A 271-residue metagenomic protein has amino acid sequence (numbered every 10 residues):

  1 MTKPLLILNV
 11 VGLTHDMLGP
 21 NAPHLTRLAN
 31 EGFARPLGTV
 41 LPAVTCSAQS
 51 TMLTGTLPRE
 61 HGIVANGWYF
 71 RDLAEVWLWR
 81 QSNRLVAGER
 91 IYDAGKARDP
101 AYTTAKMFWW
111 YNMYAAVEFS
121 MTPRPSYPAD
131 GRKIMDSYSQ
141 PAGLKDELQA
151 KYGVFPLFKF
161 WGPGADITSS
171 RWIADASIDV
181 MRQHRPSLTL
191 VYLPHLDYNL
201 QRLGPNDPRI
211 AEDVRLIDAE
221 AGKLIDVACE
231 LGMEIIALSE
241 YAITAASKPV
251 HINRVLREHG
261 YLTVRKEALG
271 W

Functional and structural regions predicted by a protein language model:
T2-D16, R27-L28, M52, G95 (+3 more regions): Beta-strand elements within well-structured catalytic alpha/beta cores of enzymes that handle phosphate/sulfate esters
L6-V10, N30-P36, T45-A48, G67-R80: Glycine-/proline-rich flexible loop or hinge segments
D16-E60, T103-A105: Short, structured active-site-proximal loop/turn typified by the sulfatase FGly-forming signature C/S-X-P-X-R
M17-G19, A116-E118, Q201-R202, A246-P249: A short acidic (Asp/Glu
P20, A43-V44, W68-S82, G88-E89 (+2 more regions): Secreted, luminal/periplasmic, and some membrane-associated catalytic domains that remodel anionic oxygen-ester
P23-H24, S120-R124, G204-P208, V250-E258: Short secondary-structure boundary/capping segments
E31-G32, R98-A101, L231: Structured helix-beta-strand junction loops
T56-G204: His/Asp/Glu-rich, glycine-adjacent segments that coordinate divalent cations and/or stabilize oxyanion chemistry on
